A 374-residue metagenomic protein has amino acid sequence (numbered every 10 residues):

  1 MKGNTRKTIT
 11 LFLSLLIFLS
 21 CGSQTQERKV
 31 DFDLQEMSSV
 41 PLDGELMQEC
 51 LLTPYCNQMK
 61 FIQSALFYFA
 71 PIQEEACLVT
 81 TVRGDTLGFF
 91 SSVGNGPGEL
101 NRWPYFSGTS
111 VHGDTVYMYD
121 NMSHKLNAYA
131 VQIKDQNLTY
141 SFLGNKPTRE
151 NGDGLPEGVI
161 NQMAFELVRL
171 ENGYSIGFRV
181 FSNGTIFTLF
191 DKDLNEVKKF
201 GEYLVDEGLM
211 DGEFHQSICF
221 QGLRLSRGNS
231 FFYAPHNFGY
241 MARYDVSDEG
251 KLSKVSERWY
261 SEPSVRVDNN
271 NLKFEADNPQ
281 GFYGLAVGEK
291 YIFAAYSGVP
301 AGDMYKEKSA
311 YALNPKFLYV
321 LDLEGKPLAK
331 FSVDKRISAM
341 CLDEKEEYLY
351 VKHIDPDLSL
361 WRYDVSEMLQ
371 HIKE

Functional and structural regions predicted by a protein language model:
R28-P54: A short helix->beta-strand "capping" segment at the edge of beta-propeller domains
E36-G44, T86-N95, N137-D153, E196-V205 (+3 more regions): Beta-propeller fold detector
L46-A76, Y291-D303: Beta-strand-rich domains and repeat architectures in extracellular enzymes and scaffolds, especially beta-propellers
Y55-I62, S107-H112, V159-N172, H215-G228 (+2 more regions): Structural signature of eukaryotic scaffold interfaces centered on beta-propeller domains
T81-V82, Q132, F187-K192, K308-G325 (+1 more regions): Beta-propeller blade signature
T86-Y117, N121, P147-P156, L209-E213 (+1 more regions): Blade-loop segments of beta-propeller domains
S123-H124, V131-E171: Asp-box/WD-like beta-propeller blade repeats and closely related beta-sheet repeat scaffolds
G177-R179, A294-L313, L360-Y363: Short, conserved, GDST-rich strand-edge loop motifs in beta-rich repeat architectures
